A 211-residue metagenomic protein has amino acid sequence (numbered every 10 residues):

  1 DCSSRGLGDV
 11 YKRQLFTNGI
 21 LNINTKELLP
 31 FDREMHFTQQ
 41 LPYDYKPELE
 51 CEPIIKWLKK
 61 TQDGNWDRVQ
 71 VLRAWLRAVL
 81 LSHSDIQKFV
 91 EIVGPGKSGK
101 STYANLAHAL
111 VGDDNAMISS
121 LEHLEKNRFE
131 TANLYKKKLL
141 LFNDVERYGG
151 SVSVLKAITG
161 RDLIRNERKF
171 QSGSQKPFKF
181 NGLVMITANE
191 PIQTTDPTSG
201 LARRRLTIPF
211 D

Functional and structural regions predicted by a protein language model:
D1-Y11: Single conserved hydrophobic/aromatic residue that forms the stacking wall/gate of nucleotide- or nucleobase-binding
G8, Q14, I20-K136, L206-P209: P-loop NTPase catalytic core of nucleic-acid-dependent motor ATPases
F16-N18, F180-P197: Catalytic nucleotidyl-transfer cores of nucleotide-processing enzymes
G19-L21, K97, E146-R147, N189-I192: Short, glycine-/Ser/Thr-/acidic-enriched flexible segments
G112, V152-Q175: Conserved catalytic/switch belt of AAA+ P-loop NTPases
F129-Y135, E167-T187: AAA+/SF3 P-loop NTPase mechanochemical coupling elements
K138-R161, T194-L201: Conserved AAA+/SF3 P-loop NTPase catalytic/coupling segment centered on the Walker-B
P197-D211: A short helix-turn-beta junction within AAA+ P-loop NTPase domains corresponding to the substrate/partner-engaging
